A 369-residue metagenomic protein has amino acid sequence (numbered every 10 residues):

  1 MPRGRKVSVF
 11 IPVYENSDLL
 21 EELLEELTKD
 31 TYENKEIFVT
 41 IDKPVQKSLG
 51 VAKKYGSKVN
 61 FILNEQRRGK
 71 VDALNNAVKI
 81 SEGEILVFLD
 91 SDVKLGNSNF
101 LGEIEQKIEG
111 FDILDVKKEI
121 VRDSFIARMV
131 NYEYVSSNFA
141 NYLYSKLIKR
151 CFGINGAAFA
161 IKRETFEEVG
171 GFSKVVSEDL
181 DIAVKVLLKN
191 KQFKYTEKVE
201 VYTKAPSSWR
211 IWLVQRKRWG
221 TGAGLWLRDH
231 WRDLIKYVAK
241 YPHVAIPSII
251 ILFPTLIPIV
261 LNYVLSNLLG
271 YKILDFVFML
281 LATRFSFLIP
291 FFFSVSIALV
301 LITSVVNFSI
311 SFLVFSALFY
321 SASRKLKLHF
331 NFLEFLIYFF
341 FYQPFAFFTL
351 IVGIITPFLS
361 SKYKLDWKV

Functional and structural regions predicted by a protein language model:
M1-E26: N-proximal low-complexity "stem/linker" segments adjacent to membrane-targeting elements
E25-N34: Short, acidic, metal-binding catalytic loop of nucleotide-sugar glycosyltransferases
E26, I41-L49, Q66, V93-K94: A conserved acidic beta->alpha catalytic loop
N64-S81, G153: Glycine-rich, basic loop-to-helix element that forms the pyrophosphate-binding segment of sugar-nucleotide handling
D72, N97-N99, E103-V169, S173 (+3 more regions): Long helical/loop segments within the catalytic core of UDP-sugar-dependent glycosyltransferases, especially the large
L86: Short aromatic/hydrophobic "clamp" motif used to bind/position activated sugar donors
D112-N138, K174-E178, V184-P247, V277-T283: Catalytic donor/gating beta->alpha subdomain of glycosyltransferases that bind UDP-sugars
I148, S207-L336, F358-V369: Basic/Trp-rich segment in TM-proximal cytosolic loops or flexible interdomain/linker regions
